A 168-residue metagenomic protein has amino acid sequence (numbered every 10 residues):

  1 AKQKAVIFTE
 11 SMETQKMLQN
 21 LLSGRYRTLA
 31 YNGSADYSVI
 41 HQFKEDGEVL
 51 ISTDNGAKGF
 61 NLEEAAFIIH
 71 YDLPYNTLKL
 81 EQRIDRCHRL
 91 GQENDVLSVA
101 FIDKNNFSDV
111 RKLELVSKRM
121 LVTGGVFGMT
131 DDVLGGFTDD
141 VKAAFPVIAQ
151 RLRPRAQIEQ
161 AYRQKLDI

Functional and structural regions predicted by a protein language model:
A1-E10: Conserved interdomain hinge at the start of the Helicase C-terminal
T9-N32: Conserved helicase motor "Helicase C" RecA-like lobe of SF1/SF2 P-loop NTPases
M12-T14, A35-D36, G56-K58, L73-T77 (+2 more regions): Conserved nucleotide-binding/hydrolysis micro-motifs of P-loop NTPases
Q15-K16, I40, I51-I68, I84-Q92: SF2 helicase motor core recognition
R27-G56: Conserved helicase ATPase core of P-loop NTP-dependent helicases/translocases
N61-L73, L97-A100: A short beta-strand element within the Helicase C-terminal
N76-S98: Conserved SF2 helicase motif VI
N94-I168: C-terminal accessory region of SF2 helicases/translocases
